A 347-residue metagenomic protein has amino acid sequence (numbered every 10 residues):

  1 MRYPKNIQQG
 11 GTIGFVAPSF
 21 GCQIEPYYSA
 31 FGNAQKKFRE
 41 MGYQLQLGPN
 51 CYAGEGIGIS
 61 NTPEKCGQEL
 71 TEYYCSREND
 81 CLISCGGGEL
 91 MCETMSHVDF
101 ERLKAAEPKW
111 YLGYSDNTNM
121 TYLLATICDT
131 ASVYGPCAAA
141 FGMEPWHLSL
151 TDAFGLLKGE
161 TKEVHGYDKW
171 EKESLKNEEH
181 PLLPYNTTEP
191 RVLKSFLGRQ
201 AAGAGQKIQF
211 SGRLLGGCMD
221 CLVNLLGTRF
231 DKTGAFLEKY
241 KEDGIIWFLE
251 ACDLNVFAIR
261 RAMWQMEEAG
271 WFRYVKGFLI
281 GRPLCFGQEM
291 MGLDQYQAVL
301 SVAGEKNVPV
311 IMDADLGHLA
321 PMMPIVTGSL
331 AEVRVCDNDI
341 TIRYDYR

Functional and structural regions predicted by a protein language model:
M1-E78: ATP/NTP phosphate-donor binding region
F15, L82, D116, L222 (+2 more regions): Buried hydrophobic positions in well-ordered alpha/beta secondary-structure cores of metabolic enzymes
C75-V98: Long, hydrophobic/aromatic-enriched structural stretches that serve as scaffold segments
C81-I83, L112, I246-F248, L279: Structural motif
V98-L124, A131-A139, P309: Short, acidic/small-residue loops that bind anionic groups at enzyme active sites
V133-D220: Conserved anion/nucleotide-ligand pocket segment
R213-C252, V256: Oxyanion-binding "anion nests"
V256-R347: C-terminal active-site/capping subdomain that shapes the small-molecule cofactor and substrate pocket of enzyme
